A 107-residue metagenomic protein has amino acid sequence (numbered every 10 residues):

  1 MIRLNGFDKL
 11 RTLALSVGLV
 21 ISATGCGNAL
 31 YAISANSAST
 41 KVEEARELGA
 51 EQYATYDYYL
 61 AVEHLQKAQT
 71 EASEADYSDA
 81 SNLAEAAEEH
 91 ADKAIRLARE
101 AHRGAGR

Functional and structural regions predicted by a protein language model:
I2-G6, S22-R107: Long, charged/polar, soluble alpha-helical segments
N5-K9, L13: Membrane-helix boundary elements
L13-A23: Bacterial N-terminal signal peptides
